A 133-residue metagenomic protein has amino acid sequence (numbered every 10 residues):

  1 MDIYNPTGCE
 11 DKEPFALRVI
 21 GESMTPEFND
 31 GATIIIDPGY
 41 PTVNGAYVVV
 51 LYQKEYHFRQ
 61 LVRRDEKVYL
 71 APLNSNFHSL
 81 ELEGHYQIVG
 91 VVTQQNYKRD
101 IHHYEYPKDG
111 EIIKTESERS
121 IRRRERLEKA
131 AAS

Functional and structural regions predicted by a protein language model:
M1-I3, V19: N-terminal "first-domain core" detector
P6: Secreted/periplasmic proteins that engage bacterial cell-wall peptidoglycan
E10-S133: Acidic/glycine-rich C-terminal interaction modules and beta/coil loop segments that lie outside canonical DNA-binding
